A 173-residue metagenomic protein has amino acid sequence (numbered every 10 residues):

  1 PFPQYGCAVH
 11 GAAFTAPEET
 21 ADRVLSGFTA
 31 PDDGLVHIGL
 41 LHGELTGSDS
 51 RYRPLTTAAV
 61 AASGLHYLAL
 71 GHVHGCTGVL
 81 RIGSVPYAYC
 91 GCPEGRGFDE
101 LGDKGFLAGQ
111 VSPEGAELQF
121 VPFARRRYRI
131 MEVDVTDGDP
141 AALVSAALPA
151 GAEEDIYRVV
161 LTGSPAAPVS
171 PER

Functional and structural regions predicted by a protein language model:
P1-A88, C92-G105, Q110: His/Asp/Glu-rich metal-coordinating catalytic cores of metallo-dependent phosphodiesterases/hydrolases acting on
P113-R173: Accessory, non-catalytic peripheral segments of nucleic-acid enzymes
